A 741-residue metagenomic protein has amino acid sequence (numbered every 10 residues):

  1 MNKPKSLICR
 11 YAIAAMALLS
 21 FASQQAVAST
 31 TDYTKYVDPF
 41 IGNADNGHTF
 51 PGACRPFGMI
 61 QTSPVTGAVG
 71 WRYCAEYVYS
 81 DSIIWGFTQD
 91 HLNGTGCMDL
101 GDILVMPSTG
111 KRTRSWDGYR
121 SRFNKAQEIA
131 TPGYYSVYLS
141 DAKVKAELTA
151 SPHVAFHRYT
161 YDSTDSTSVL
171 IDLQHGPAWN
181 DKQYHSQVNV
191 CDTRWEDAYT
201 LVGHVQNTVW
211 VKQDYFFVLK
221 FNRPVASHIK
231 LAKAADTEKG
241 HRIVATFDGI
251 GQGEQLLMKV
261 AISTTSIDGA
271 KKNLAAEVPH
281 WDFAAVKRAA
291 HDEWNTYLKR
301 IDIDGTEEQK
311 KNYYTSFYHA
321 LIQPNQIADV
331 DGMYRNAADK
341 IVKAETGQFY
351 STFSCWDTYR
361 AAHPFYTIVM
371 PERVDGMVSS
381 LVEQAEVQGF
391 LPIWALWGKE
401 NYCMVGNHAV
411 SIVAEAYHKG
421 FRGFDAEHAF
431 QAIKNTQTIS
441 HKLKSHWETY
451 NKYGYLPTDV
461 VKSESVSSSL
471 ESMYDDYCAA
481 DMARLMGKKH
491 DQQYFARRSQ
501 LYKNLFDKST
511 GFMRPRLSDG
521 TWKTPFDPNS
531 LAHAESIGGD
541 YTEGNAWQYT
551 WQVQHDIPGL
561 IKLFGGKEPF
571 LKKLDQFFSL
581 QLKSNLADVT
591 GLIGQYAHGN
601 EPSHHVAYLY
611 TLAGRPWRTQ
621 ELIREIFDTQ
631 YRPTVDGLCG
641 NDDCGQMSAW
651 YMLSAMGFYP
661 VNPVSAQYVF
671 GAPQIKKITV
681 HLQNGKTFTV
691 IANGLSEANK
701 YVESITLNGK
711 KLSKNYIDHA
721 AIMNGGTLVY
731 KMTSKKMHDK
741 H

Functional and structural regions predicted by a protein language model:
M1-T30: Bacterial Sec-dependent N-terminal signal peptides
A28-H363, T367-S411, Y417-L470, C478-N504 (+9 more regions): Accessory carbohydrate-recognition regions in carbohydrate-active enzymes
D475: ATP-dependent phospho-/nucleotidyl transfer catalytic cores
F688-G694: Beta-strand-rich recognition domains
Y701: Extracellular attachment/recognition segments
